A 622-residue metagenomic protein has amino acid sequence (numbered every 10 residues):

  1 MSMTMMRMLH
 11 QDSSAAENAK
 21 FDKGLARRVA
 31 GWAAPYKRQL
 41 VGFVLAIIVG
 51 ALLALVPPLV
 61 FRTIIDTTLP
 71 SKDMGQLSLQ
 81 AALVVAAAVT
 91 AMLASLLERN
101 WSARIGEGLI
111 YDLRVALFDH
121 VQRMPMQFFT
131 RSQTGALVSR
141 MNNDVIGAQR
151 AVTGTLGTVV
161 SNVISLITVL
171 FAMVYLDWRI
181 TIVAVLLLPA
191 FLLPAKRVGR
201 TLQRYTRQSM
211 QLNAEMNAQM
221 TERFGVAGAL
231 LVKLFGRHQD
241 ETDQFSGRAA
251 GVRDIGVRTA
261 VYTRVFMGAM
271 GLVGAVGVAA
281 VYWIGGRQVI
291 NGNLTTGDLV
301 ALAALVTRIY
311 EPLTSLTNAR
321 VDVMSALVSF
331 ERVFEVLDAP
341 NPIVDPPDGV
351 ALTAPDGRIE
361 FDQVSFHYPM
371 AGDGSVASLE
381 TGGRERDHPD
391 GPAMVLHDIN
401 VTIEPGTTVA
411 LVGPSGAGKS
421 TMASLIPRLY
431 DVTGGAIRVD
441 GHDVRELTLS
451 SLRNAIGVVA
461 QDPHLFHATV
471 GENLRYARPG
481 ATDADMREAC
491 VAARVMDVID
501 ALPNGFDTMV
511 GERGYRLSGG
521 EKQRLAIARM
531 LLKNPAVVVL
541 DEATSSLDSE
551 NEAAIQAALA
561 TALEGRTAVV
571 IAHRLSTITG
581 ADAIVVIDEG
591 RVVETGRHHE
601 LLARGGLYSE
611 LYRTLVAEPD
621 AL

Functional and structural regions predicted by a protein language model:
M1-A54, L69, D73-L83, E98-S102 (+12 more regions): Membrane-integrated ABC transporters
S14-D22, L45-A46, L53-D66, A87-T134 (+9 more regions): Juxtamembrane helix-loop junctions of ABC transporter transmembrane domains
A30, A34-R38, M126-Q127, N143-V152 (+8 more regions): An intracellular "coupling" helix at the cytosolic face of ABC transporter transmembrane type-1 domains
A34, L40-L97, V174-T181, A279 (+1 more regions): Transmembrane helix-loop-helix hairpins at lipid-water interfaces of multipass membrane proteins, especially the type-1
Q39-G50, G154-Q208, Y282-L294, D298 (+1 more regions): Transmembrane helices of ABC transporter permease
P70-L79, A172-L186, R258-E331, V336-L337: Helix-loop-helix
N100-D119, Q133, G157-S161, A184-V226 (+8 more regions): Cytoplasmic coupling helices
D345, L352-L622: ABC-type nucleotide-binding domain
